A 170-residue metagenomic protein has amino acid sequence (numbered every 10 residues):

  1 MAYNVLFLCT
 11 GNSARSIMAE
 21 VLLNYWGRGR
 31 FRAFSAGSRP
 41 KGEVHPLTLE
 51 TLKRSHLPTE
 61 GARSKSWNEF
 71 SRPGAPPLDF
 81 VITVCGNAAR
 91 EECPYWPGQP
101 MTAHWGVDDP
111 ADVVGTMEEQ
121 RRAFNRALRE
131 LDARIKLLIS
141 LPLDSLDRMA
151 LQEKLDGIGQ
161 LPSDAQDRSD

Functional and structural regions predicted by a protein language model:
M1-D170: Short polar/charged helix/loop
